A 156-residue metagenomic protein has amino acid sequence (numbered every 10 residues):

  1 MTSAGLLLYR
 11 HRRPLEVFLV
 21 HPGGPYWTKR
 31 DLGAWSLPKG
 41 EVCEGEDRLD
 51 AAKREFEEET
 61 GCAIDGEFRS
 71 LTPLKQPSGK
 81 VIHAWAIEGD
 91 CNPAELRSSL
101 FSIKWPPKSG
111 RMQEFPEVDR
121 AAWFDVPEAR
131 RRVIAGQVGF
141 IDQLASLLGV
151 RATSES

Functional and structural regions predicted by a protein language model:
M1-S36, W85: N-terminal strand-loop-strand
R12-L15, G24-W27, C43-E44, S78-G79 (+1 more regions): Short, charged/polar surface micro-motifs in flexible loops or helix N-caps
G33-P38, E44, I87, G149: Functional cleft and adjacent loop/helix regions within the main domain that mediate ligand binding or catalysis
L37-L71, D125: The catalytic Nudix box helix
P73-G110, A122-F124, L144: Active-site-adjacent beta-strand/loop module that shapes the phosphate/pyrophosphate-binding cleft
Q113-D119: Non-DNA-binding regulatory cores of transcription-related proteins, predominantly C-terminal effector-binding
A122, V126-S156: Charged phosphate-binding loop/patch that engages nucleotide di/tri-phosphates or the phosphate backbone of nucleic
